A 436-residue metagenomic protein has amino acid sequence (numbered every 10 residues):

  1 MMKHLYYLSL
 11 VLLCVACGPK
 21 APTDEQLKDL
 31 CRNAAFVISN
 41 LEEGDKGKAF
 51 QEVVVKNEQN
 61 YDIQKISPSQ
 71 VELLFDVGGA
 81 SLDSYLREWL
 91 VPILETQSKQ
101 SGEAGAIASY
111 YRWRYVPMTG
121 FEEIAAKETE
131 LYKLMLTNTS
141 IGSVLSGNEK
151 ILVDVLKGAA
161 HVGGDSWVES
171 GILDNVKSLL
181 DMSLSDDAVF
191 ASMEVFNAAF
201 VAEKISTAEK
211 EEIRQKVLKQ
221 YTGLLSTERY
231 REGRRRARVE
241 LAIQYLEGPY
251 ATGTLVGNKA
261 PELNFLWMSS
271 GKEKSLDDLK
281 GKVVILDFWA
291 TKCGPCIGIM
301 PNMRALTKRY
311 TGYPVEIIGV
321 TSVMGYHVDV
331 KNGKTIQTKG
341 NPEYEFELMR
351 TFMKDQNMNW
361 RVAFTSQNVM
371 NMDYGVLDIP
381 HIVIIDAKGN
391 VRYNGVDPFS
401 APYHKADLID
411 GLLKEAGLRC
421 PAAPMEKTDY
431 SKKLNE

Functional and structural regions predicted by a protein language model:
C14-A16: C-terminal motif of bacterial Sec signal peptides marking the signal peptidase cleavage site
E25-I38, D62-A80, S101-T119, V144-V162 (+1 more regions): Amphipathic alpha-helical repeat scaffolds of TPR domains
G47-E58, Y85-Q97, E123-S140, S166-L180 (+2 more regions): Alpha-helical repeat scaffolds
V201-L266, D277-K280, R419-E436: N-proximal helix/coil linker or "cap" segments that precede and/or mark the start of modular domains
N264-V284, R309-Y310: A short beta-strand-turn-helix
K282-V284, F288-K292, I299, S322-M324 (+1 more regions): Short pre-active-site segment immediately N-terminal to redox-active cysteine/selenocysteine motifs in thiol-based
G298-Q356, F364-M372: Structural microenvironment flanking redox-active thiols in thiol-disulfide oxidoreductases
K354-N359, F364-D410: Thiol/disulfide oxidoreductase modules built on the thioredoxin-like
